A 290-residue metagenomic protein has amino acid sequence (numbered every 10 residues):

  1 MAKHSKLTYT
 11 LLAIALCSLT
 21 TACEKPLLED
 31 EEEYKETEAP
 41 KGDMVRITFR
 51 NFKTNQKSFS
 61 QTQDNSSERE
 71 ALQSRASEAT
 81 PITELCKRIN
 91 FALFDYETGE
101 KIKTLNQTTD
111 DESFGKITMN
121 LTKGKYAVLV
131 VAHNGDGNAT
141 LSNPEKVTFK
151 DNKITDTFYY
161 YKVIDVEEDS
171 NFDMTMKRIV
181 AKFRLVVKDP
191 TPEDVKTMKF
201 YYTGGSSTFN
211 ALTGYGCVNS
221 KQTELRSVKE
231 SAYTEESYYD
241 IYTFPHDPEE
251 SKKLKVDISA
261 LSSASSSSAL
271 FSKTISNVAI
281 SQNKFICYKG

Functional and structural regions predicted by a protein language model:
M1-T10: Bacterial N-terminal signal peptides that target proteins for export
T10-C17: Hydrophobic helical h-region of N-terminal Sec-dependent signal peptides in bacterial secretory/periplasmic proteins
L19-A22: C-terminal motif of bacterial Sec signal peptides marking the signal peptidase cleavage site
E24-L27: Bacterial signal peptide processing site
E29-S74, K177-K188: A short, Gly/Thr-enriched small/hydrophobic beta-strand-prone motif that recurs across taxa
M44-T48, N90, A127-L129, N171-D173 (+4 more regions): Beta-strand secondary-structure signal
A71-L141, D194-F285: Tryptophan-paired
F149-I179, R184-K188, K273-G290: Extracellular beta-sheet/turn segments enriched in Thr/Pro/Gly and aliphatic residues
